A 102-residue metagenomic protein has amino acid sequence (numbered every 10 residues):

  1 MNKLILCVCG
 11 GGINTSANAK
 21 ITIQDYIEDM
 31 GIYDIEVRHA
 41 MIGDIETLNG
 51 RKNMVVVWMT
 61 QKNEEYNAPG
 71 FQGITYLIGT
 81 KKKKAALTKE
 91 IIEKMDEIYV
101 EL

Functional and structural regions predicted by a protein language model:
M1, I32-I35, E93, V100-L102: Iron-sulfur (Fe-S) cluster-binding modules
N2-D44: Conserved active-site segments centered on acidic
A17-K20, G50, K84-A85: Conserved strand-to-helix beginnings and helix N-cap segments that scaffold or border functional pockets
V37-H39, R51-M59: Short, hydrophobic beta-strand segments that form beta-sheet elements in well-ordered domains
M41, T60, I74-T75: Residues at the C-termini of beta-strands that transition into short coil/loop
L48-R51, Q61-G70: Short loop/helix-cap segments at secondary-structure boundaries that form the rim of catalytic
F71-L102: Ser/Thr/Gly-rich flexible loops in soluble cytosolic domains mediating phosphotransfer, phosphorylation
